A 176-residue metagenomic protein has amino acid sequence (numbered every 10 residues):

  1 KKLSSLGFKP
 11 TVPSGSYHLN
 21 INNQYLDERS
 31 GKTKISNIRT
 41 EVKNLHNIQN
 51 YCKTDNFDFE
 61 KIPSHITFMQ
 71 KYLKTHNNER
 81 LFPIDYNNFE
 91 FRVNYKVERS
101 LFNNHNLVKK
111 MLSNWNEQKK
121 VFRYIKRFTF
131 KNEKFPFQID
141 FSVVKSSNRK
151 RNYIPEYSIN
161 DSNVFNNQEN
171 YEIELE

Functional and structural regions predicted by a protein language model:
K1-E176: Phosphate-end processing signature that detects enzymes handling 5′-triphosphorylated RNA and polyphosphate
